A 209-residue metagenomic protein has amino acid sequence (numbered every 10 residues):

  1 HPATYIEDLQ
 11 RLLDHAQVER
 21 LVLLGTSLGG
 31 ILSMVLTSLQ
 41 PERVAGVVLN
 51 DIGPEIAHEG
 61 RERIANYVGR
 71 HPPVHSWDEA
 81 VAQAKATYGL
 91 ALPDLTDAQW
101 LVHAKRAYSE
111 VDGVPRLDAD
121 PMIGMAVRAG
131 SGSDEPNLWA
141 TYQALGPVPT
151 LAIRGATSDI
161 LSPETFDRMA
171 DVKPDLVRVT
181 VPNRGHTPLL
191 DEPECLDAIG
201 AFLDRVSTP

Functional and structural regions predicted by a protein language model:
H1-G25: Active-site loop/oxyanion-hole signature of alpha/beta-hydrolase fold enzymes
A16-E19, F202, V206: Glycine-rich phosphate-binding loop signature in dinucleotide/nucleotide-binding domains
A16-H58: Conserved hydrolase catalytic core segment
R43-V44, K173-L176: Core-facing hydrophobic residues within beta-strands of well-ordered domains
I52-E79: A catalytic-pocket lid/entrance helix-loop region that shapes and gates access to the active site across common
H75-G132: Conserved alpha/beta-hydrolase catalytic His-Asp/Glu region
S109-D171: Conserved serine/cysteine hydrolase catalytic core
R184-P193: Catalytic histidine-centered segment of alpha/beta-hydrolase-like enzymes
